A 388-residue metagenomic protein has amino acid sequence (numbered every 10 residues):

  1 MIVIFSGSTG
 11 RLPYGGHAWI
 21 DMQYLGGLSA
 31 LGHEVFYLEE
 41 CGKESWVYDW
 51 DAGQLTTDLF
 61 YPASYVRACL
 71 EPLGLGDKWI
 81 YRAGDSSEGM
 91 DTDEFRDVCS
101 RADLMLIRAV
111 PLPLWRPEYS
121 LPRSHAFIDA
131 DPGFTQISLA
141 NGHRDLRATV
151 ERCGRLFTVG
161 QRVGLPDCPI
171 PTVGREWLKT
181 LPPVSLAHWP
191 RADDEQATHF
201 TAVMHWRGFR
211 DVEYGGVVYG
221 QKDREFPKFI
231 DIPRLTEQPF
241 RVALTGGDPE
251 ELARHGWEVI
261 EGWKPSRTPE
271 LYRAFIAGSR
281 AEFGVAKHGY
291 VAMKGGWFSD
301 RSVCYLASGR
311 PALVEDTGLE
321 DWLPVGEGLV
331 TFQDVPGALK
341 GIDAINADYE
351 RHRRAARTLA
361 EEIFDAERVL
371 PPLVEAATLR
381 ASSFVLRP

Functional and structural regions predicted by a protein language model:
M1-L12, L106-I107, T198-R210: Short hydrophobic beta-strand segments
I4-D167, S266-L271, F275, A292-M293: Extended catalytic core of nucleotide-activated donor transferases of GT-like folds
G7-Q23, S29-E44, W50, T56-T57 (+3 more regions): Catalytic binding pocket for nucleotide-activated donors in carbohydrate/polymer assembly enzymes
H33-F36, H125, F200, Q238-F240 (+1 more regions): Hydrophobic anchor at the start of a short beta-strand that flanks the dinucleotide cofactor-binding loop
L38-K43, Y81-D85, F240-E251, T317: Acidic carboxylate-rich catalytic motifs and surrounding loops in phosphoryl-/glycosyl-chemistry enzymes
P117-A130, T172-P190, S308-R310: P-loop/Walker A phosphate-binding loop and immediately adjacent motor/lid segment at beta-alpha junctions
G164-A281, G289: Conserved catalytic-core segment of nucleotide-activated headgroup transferases in glycan assembly
L386-P388: Compositionally biased, intrinsically disordered low-complexity segments enriched in Pro/Arg/Gln/His
